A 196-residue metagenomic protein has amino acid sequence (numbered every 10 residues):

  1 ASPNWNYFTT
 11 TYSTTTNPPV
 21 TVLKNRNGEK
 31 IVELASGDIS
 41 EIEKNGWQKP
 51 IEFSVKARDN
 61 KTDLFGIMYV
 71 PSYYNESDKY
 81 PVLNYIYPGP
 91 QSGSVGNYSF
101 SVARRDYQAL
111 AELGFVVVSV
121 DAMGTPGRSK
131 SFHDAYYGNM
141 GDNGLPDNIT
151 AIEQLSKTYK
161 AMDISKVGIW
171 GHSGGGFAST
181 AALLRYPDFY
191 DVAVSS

Functional and structural regions predicted by a protein language model:
S2-S196: Serine-hydrolase catalytic core recognition
